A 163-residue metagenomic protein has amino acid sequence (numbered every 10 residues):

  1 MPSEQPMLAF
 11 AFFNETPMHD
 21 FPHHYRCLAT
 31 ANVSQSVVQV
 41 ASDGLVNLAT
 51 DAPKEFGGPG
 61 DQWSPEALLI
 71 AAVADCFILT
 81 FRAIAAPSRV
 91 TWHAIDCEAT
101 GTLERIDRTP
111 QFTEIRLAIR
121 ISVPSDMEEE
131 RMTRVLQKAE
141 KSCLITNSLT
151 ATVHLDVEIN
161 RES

Functional and structural regions predicted by a protein language model:
Q5-P6: Cationic, low-complexity basic patches in intrinsically disordered or flexible, solvent-exposed regions
F10-A71, I78-S163: Extended beta-strand/beta-hairpin segments
